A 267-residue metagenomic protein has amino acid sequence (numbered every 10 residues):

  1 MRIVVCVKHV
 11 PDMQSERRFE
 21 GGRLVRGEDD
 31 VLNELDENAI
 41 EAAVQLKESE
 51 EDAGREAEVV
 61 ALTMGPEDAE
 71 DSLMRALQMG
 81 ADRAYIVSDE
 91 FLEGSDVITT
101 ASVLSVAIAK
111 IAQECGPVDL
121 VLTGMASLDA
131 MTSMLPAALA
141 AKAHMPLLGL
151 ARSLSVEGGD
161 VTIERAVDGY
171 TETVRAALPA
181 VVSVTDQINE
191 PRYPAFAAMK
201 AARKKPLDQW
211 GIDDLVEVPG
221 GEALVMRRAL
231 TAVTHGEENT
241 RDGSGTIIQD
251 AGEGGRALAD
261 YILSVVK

Functional and structural regions predicted by a protein language model:
M1-K267: N-terminal glycine-rich FAD/FM-binding segment characteristic of electron-transfer flavoproteins
